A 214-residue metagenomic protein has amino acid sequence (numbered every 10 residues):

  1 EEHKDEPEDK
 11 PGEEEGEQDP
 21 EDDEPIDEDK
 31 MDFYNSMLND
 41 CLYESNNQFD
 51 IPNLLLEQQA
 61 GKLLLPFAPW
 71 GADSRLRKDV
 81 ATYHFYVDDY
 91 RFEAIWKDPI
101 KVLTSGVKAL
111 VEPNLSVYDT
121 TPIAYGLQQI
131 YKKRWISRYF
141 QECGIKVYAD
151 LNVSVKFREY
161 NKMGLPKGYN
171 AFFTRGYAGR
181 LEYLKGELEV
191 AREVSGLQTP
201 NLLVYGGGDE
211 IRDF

Functional and structural regions predicted by a protein language model:
E1-E24: Glycine- and charge-rich intrinsically disordered segments
D27, M31-D32, N39, S195-N201: Conserved catalytic or regulatory cores that recognize and/or transform ribose-phosphate-containing ligands
K30-T104, V111, T121: Non-catalytic, usually N-terminal nucleic-acid engagement modules in DNA/RNA processing proteins
G71-L76, V87, R91-F214: Eukaryote-skewed repeat-based solenoidal scaffolds used as protein-protein interaction platforms, primarily
